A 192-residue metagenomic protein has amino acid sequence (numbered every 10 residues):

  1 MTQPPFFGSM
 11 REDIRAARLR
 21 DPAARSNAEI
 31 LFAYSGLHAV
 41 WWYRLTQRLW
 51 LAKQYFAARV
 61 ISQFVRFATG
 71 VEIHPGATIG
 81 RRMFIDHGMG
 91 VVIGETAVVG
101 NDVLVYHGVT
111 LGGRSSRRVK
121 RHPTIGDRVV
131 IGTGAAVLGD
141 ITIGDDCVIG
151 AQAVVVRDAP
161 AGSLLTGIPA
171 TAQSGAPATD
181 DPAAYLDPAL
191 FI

Functional and structural regions predicted by a protein language model:
M1-T69, A178-I192: Terminal amphipathic alpha-helical/low-complexity segments used for targeting or macromolecular assembly
S35-G36, W41-R44, A77, M83 (+3 more regions): Solvent-exposed, flexible loop/coil residues
T69, H74-P75, G80-R81, D86-E95 (+11 more regions): Left-handed beta-helix
